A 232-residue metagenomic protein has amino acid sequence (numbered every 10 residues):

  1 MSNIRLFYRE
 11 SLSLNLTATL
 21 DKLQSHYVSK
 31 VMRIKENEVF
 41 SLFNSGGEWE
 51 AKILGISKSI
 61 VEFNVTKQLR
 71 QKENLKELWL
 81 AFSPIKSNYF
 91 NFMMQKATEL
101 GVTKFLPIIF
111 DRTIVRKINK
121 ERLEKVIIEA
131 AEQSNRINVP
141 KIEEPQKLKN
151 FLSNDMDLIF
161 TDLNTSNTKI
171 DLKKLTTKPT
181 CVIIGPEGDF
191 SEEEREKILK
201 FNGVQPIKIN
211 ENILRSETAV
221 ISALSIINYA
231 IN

Functional and structural regions predicted by a protein language model:
M1-R70: N-terminal positively charged helical leader segments and presequences
S11, Q68, F110-T113, E211: Short, ordered loop/turn segments at secondary-structure junctions
F63, V139-E143, P206: Generic structural signal for residues in well-ordered beta-strands
K72-D157: RNA substrate-binding interface of SAM-dependent RNA methyltransferases
L158-E196, G203-K208: Active-site/ligand-binding-proximal alpha/beta "capping" segment
E192-N232: Structured adenosyl-cofactor binding patch, chiefly the S-adenosyl-L-methionine
